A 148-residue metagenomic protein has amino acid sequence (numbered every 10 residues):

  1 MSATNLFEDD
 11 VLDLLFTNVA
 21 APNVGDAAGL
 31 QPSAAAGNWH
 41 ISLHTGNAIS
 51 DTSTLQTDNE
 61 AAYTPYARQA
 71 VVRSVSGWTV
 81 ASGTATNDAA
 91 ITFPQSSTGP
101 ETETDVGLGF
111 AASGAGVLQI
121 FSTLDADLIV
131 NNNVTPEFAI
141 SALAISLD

Functional and structural regions predicted by a protein language model:
M1-V106, F110-D148: Small cysteine-rich, disulfide-bonded extracellular modules of the LU/uPAR three-finger superfamily and closely related
